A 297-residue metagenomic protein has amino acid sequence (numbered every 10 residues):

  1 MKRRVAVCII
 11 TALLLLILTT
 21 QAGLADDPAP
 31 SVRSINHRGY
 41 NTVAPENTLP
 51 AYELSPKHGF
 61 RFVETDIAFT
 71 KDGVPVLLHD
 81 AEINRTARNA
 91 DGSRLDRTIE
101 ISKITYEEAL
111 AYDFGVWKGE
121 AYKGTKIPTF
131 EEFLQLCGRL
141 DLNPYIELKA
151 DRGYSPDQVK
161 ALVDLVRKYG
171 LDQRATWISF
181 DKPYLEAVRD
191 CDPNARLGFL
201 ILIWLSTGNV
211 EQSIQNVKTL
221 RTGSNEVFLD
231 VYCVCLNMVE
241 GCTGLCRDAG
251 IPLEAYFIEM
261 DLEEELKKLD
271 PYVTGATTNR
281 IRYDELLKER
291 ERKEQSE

Functional and structural regions predicted by a protein language model:
M1-I9: Bacterial N-terminal signal peptides that target proteins for export
K2, A22-E297: Phosphate-group recognition and catalysis centered on beta-loop-alpha active-site segments
I9-L18: Bacterial N-terminal signal peptides
